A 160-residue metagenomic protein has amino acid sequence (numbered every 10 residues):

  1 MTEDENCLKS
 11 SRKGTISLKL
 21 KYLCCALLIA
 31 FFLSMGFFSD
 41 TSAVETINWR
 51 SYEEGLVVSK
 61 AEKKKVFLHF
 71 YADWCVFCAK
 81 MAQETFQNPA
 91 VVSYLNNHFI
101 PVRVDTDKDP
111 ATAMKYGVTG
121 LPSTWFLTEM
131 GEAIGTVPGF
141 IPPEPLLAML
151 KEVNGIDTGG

Functional and structural regions predicted by a protein language model:
E5-L27: Bacterial N-terminal signal peptides that target proteins for export
A26-M35: Bacterial N-terminal signal peptides
T46-W49, V91-P110: Thiol-based oxidoreductase modules, predominantly thioredoxin-like and allied folds used for disulfide exchange
N48-K64, L95: A short beta-strand-turn-helix
E62-D73: Short active-site neighborhood of thiol/selenol oxidoreductases, capturing the structured segment around
K65, Y116-W125: Structural micro-motif
C78-Y94: Typically the conserved alpha-helix immediately C-terminal to a functionally engaged Cys/Sec in thioredoxin-like
W125-G159: Non-catalytic, surface beta->alpha helical segment in thiol-disulfide oxidoreductase systems
